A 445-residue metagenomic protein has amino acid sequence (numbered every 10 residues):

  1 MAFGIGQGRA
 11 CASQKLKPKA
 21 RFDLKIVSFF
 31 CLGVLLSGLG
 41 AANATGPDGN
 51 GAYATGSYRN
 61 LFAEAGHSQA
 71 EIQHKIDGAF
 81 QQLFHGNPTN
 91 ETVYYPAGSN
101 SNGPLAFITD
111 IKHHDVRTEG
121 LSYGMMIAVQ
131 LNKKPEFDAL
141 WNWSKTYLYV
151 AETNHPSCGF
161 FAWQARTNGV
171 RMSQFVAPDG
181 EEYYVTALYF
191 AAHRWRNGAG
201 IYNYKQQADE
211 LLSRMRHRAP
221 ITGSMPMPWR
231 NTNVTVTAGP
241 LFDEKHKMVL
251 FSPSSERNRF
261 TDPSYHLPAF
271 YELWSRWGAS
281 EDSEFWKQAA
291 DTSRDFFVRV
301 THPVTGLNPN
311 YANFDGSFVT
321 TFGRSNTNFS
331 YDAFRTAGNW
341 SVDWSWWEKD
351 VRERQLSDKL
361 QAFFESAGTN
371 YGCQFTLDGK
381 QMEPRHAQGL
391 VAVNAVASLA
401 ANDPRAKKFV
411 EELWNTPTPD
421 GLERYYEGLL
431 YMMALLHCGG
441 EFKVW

Functional and structural regions predicted by a protein language model:
M1-F22: N-terminal secretory signal peptides that target proteins for export/translocation
V27-G38: Bacterial N-terminal signal peptides
G38-T45: Bacterial Sec-dependent signal peptides at the C-terminal "C-region" and cleavage site
T45-H85, T89-T92, H114-T118, T153-C158 (+4 more regions): Extended ligand-binding clefts on enzyme/binding-domain cores
A65, K75-G120, A128-S173: Internal amphipathic alpha-helical repeat/solenoid segments
H114-G124, V170-R196: Aromatic-rich carbohydrate-recognition surfaces in CAZymes
M125-N132, Y183-R196, A269-R276, G338-V342 (+2 more regions): Short glycine/serine- and small hydrophobic-enriched flexible loop segments
G379-W445: C-terminal functional modules
